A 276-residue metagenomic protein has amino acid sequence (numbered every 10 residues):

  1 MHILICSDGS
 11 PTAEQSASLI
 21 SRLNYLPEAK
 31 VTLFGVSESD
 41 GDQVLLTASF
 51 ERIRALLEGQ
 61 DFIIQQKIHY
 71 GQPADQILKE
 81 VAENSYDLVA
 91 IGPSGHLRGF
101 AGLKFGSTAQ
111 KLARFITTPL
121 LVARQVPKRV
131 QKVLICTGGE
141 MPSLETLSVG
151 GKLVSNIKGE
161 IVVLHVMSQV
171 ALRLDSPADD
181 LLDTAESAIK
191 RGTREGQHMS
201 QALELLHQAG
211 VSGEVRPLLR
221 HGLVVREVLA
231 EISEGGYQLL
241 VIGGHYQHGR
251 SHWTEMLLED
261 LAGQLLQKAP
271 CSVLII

Functional and structural regions predicted by a protein language model:
M1, D87, T117, Q131 (+1 more regions): Conserved acidic residues
M1-L45, S49-R52, L56-F62, K132-T184 (+2 more regions): Small/aliphatic-rich secondary-structure junction motif
T32-F34, Q65-H69, L121, V162-L164 (+2 more regions): General small-molecule cofactor/ligand-binding pocket signal
E38-G41, A55-I91, E204-L240, H245-G249: Structural beta-alpha unit
V44, A101-G102, T146, R173-P177 (+2 more regions): Short, well-ordered secondary-structure micro-motifs
A90-P93, I116-Q125, G243, V273-I276: Short beta-strand elements of ligand-binding domains
G92-K111, V130, L239-Q267: Glycine-rich, Arg-bearing micro-motifs that act as flexible, cationic patches
D183-R194, R250: A short acidic, glycine-rich active-site loop that binds or catalyzes chemistry on phosphate/adenosine moieties
